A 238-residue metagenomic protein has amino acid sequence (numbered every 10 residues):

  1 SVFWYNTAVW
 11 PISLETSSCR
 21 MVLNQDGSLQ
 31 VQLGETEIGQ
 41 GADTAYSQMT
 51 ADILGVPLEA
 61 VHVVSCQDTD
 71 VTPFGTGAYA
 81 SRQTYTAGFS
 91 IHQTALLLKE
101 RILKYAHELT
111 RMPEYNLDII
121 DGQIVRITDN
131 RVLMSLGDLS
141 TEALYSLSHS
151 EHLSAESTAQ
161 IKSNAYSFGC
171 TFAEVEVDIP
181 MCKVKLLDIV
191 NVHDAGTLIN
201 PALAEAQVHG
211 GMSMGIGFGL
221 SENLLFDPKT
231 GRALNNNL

Functional and structural regions predicted by a protein language model:
S1-L238: Cofactor-binding beta-sheet edge motifs in enzyme active sites
